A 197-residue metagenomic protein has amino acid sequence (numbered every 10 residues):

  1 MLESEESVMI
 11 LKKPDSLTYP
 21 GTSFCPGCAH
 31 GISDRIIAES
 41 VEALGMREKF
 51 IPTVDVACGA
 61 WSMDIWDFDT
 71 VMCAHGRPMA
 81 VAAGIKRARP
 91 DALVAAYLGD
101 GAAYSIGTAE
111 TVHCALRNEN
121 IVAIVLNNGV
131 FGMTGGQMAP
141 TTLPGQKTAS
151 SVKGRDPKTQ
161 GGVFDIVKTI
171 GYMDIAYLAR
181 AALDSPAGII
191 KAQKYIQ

Functional and structural regions predicted by a protein language model:
M1-V8: Short, Lys/Arg-enriched N-terminal segments with co-localized hydrophobic residues within the first ~10-30 amino acids
V8-A74: Active-site diphosphate/adenylate-binding microenvironment
D15, T22, G27-D34, M72-H75 (+3 more regions): Electropositive phosphate-/nucleotide-binding environments in soluble metabolic enzymes
V41-E48, A60, R89, G161 (+2 more regions): Structural signal for hydrophobic packing residues in well-ordered secondary-structure cores of soluble enzyme domains
I51-D55, A96, A123-L126, L178-A182: General beta-strand structural signal in soluble alpha/beta enzymes
C58-G132, K194: Thiamine diphosphate
I106-R117, L126, V130-Q197: Glycine-rich ThDP/TPP pyrophosphate-binding loop and its adjacent helix/strand module within ThDP-dependent enzymes
